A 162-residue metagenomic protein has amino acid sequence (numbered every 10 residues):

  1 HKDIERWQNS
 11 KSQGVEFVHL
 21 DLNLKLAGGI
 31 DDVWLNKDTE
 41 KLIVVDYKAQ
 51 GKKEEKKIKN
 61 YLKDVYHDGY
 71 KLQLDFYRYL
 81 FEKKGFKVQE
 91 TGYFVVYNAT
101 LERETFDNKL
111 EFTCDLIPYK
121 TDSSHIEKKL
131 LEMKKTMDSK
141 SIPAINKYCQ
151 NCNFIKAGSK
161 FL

Functional and structural regions predicted by a protein language model:
H1-K59, K87: Catalytic cores of nuclease domains that cleave nucleic-acid phosphodiester backbones
N23, K63-K71, S139-I142: Short, charged/polar micro-motifs that form catalytic or ligand-binding hotspots
D32, Y77, C152: A residue-level signal for conserved active-site and pocket-lining positions in enzyme catalytic cores
K56-D68, F112-Y119: Short histidine-centered catalytic/ligand-binding loop motif
G69-E82: An active-site-proximal "capping" alpha-helix that borders the catalytic cofactor pocket
L80-L162: Metal-dependent nuclease catalytic regions and adjoining charged, substrate-binding loops involved in nucleic-acid end
